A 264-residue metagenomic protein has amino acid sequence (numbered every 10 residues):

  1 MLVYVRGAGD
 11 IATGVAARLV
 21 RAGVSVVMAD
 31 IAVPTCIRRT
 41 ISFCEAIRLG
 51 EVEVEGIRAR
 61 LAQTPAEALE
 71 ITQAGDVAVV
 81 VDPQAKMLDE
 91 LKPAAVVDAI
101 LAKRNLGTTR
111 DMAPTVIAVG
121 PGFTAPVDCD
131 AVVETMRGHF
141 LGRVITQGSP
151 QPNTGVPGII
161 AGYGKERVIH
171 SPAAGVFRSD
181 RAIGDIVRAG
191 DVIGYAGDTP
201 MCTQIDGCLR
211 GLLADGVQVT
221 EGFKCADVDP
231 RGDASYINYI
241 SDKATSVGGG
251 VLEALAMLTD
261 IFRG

Functional and structural regions predicted by a protein language model:
M1-G264: Well-ordered secondary-structure scaffolds
